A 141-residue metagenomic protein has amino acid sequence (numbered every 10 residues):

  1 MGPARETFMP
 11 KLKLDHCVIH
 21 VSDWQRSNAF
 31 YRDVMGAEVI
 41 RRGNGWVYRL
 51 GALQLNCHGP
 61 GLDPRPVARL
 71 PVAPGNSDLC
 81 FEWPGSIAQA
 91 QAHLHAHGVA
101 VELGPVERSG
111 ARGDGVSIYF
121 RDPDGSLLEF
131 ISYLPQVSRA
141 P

Functional and structural regions predicted by a protein language model:
G2-K13, A37-G85, Q89-R121, Y133-P141: Vicinal oxygen chelate
R26-S27, S86: Short phosphate-engaging motifs
S27-R32, L94, G125: Conserved active-site tyrosine of GNAT-family acetyltransferases
L127-F130: Short glycine-/small-residue motifs
